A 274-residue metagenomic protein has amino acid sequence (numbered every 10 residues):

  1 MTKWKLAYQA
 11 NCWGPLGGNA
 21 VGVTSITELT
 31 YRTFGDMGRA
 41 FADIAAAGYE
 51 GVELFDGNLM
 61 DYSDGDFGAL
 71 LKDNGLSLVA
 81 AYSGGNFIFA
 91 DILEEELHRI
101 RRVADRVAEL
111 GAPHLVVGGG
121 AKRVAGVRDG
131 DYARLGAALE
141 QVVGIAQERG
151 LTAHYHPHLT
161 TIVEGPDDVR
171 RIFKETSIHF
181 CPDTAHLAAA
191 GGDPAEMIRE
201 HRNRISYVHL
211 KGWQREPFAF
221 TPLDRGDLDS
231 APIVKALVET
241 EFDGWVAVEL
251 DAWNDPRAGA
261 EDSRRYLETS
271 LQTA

Functional and structural regions predicted by a protein language model:
M1-A108, Q147, L151, H179 (+1 more regions): N-terminal pre-domain/capping segments
A7-N11, V79-A81, A112, V116-V117 (+2 more regions): Non-cysteine beta-strand/loop elements that form the S-adenosyl-L-methionine
A20-G35, G126, R170, H186-D243 (+1 more regions): Gly/Pro-rich active-site loop or hairpin
M37, F41, D64-G68, I100-D105 (+7 more regions): Generic structural signal for well-ordered alpha-helices, preferentially at hydrophobic/aromatic core positions
A46-Y49, A112, I205, F242-D243: A structural motif
G48, F173-F180, E200-S206: Glycine-enriched alpha-helix->loop->beta-strand junction motifs that scaffold or abut catalytic
G51-D66, N86-E96, R123-V127, L159-E164 (+4 more regions): Acidic-and-aromatic substrate-binding clefts and catalytic sites of carbohydrate-active enzymes
D73, L78, I88-F180, A189: Active-site acidic/histidine proton-transfer and metal-coordination neighborhood in alpha/beta enzyme cores
